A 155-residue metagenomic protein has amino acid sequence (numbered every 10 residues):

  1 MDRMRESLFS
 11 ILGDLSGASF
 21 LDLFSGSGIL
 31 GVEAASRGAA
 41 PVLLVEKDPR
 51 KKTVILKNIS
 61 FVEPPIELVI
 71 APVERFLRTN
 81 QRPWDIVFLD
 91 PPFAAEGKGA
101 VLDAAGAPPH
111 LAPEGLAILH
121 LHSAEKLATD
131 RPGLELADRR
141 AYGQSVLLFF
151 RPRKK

Functional and structural regions predicted by a protein language model:
M1-K155: Class I S-adenosyl-L-methionine-dependent methyltransferase catalytic core
